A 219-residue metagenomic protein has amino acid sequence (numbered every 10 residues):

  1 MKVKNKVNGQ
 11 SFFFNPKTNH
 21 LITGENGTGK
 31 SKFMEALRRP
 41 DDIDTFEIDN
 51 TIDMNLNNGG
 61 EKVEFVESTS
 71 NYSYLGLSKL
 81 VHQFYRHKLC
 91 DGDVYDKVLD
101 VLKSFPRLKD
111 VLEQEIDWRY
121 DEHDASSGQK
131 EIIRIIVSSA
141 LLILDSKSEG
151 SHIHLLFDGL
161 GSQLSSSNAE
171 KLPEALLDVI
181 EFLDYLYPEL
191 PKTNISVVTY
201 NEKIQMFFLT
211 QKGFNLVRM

Functional and structural regions predicted by a protein language model:
M1-Q10: N-terminal pre-Walker A segment at the start of P-loop NTPase domains
G27-T28: ATP-binding Walker
S31: Walker A/P-loop
I43-K109, E113-E115: Coupling/switch segment of ABC-type P-loop NTPase heads
D91-Y95, K171-M219: C-terminal lobe/lid and adjacent interdomain/linker elements of RecA-like ASCE P-loop ATPase modules
S127-L155, A175: GG-anchored amphipathic helix commonly corresponding to the ABC/SMC/Rad50 NBD signature/C-loop
D158-L160: Walker B catalytic acidic pair
